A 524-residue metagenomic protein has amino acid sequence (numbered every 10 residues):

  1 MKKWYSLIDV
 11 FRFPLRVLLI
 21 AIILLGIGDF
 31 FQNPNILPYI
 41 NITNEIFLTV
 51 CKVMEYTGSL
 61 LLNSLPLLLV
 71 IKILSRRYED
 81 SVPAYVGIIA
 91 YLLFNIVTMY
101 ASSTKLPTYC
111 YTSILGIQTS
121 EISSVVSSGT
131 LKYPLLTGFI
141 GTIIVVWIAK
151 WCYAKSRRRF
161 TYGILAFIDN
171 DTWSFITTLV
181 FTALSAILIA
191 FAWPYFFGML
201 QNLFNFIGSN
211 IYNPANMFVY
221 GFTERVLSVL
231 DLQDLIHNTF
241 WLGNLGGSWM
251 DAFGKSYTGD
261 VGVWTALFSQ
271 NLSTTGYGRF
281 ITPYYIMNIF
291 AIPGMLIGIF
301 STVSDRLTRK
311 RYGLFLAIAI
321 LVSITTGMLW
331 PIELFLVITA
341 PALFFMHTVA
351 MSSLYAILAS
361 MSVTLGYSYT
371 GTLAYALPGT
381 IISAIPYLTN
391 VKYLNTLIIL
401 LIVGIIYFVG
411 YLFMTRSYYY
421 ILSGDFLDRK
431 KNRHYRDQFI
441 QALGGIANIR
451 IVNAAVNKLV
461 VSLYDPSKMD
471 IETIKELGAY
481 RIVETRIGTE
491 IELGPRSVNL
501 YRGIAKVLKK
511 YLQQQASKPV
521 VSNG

Functional and structural regions predicted by a protein language model:
W4-F160, D169, T339-S352, A356-M361 (+2 more regions): Early transmembrane hairpin of solute transport permeases
W4-N41, G254, T258-L267, Y277-P293 (+2 more regions): Alpha-helical transmembrane segments and their cytosolic membrane-interface
L37, F47-C51, F253, G259-Y277 (+2 more regions): Transmembrane alpha-helical segments and their short flanking loops that form helix-hairpins/helix-helix interfaces
I40-T43, T104-V126, N202-Y212, V261-A266 (+1 more regions): Membrane-interfacial helical/loop segments at transmembrane boundaries in membrane proteins
E45-L48, L60-N63, L136-I140, N170-I176 (+5 more regions): Membrane-interfacial loop-to-helix junctions in multi-pass transporters
S64-R77, F139-R158, N238, F280-T308 (+1 more regions): Transmembrane alpha-helical segments in integral membrane proteins
A186, A190-G254: Aromatic-rich transmembrane-lumenal/periplasmic boundary elements in polytopic membrane proteins
Y435-G524: Structured cytosolic domains appended to multi-pass membrane proteins
